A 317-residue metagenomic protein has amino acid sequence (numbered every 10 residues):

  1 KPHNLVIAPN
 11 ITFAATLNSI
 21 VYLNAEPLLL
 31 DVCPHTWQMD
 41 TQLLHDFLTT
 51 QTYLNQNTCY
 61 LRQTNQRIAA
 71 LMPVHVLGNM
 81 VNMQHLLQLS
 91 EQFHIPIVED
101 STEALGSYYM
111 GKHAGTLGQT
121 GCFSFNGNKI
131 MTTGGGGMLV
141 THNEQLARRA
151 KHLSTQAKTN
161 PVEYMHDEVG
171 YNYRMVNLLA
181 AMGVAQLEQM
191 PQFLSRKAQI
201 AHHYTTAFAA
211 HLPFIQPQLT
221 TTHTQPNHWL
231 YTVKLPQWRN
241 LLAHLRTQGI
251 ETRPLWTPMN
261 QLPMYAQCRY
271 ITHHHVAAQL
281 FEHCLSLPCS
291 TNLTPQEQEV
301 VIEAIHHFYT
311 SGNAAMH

Functional and structural regions predicted by a protein language model:
K1-L48: Conserved PLP-anchoring active-site segment centered on the Schiff-base-forming lysine
N4, N10-T12, D31-C33, S101 (+3 more regions): Nucleotide-sugar donor-binding loop of glycosyltransferases
N4-L5, G135-G136, M190, W229-L230: Short active-site oxyanion
N18-I20, L89, H113, L178: Hydrophobic/aromatic ligand-binding patch that stacks against planar heteroaromatic rings of cofactors or nucleotides
L23, Q92-F93, Q248, G312: Helix C-cap/helix->beta junction micro-motif
D31, Q42, Y53-Q66, A70-P73 (+4 more regions): PLP-dependent aminotransferase class I/II
H35-T133, M138-V140: Active-site phosphate-binding strand-loop segment of PLP-dependent enzymes
